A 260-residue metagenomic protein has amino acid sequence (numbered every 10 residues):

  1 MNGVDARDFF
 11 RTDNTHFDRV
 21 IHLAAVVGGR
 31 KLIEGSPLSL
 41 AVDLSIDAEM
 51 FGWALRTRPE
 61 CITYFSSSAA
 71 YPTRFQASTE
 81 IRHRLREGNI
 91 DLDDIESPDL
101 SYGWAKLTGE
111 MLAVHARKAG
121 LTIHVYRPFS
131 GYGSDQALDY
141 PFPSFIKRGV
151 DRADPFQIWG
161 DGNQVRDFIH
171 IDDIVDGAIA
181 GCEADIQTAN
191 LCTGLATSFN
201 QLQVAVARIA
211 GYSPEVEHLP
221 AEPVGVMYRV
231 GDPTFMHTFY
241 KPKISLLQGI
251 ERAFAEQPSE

Functional and structural regions predicted by a protein language model:
A6-S45: NAD(P)H-binding glycine-rich loop region in Rossmannoid oxidoreductase-like domains and their noncatalytic homologs
R19, V42, I46, M50 (+3 more regions): Conserved cofactor-binding/catalytic machinery of classical short-chain dehydrogenase/reductase
V20-V26, I62-S68, Y126-P128: SDR active-site strand-loop-helix element
R30-L38, T73-S78, A137: Conserved catalytic-core motifs of eukaryotic protein kinase domains, centered on the activation segment
A48-D99, H124: Conserved Rossmann-fold NAD(P)-dependent oxidoreductase catalytic core, especially the SDR/UDP-sugar
Q76-R84, L107, M111-R166, I171-C182 (+1 more regions): NAD(P)-dependent short-chain dehydrogenase/reductase
S101, A105: Active-site helix of classical SDR
V150-E260: C-terminal substrate-binding subdomain of Rossmann-fold SDR/epimerase-dehydratase oxidoreductases
